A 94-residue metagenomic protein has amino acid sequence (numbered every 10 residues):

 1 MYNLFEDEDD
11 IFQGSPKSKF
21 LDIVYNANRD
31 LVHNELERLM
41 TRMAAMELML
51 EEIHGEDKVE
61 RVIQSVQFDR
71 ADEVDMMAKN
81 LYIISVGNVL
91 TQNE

Functional and structural regions predicted by a protein language model:
Y2-F5, R61: Long, charge-dense, low-complexity tracts
F5-D9, V74: Intrinsic disorder/low-complexity signal
D9-R61: Long, leucine- and charge-enriched amphipathic alpha-helices that form heptad-repeat coiled-coil/leucine-zipper-like
V24, M49, V74-M77, V86: Enrichment for repetitive, rod-forming helical segments
V62-M77: Short, mixed-charge aromatic SLiMs
K79-E94: Long, charge-rich low-complexity segments
